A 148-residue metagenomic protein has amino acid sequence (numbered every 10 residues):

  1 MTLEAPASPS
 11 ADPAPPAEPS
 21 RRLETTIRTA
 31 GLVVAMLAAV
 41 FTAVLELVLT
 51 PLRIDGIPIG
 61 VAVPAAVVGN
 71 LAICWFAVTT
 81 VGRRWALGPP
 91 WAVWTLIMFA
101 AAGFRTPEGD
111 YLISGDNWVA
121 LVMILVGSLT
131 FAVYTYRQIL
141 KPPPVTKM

Functional and structural regions predicted by a protein language model:
T2, A7, E18-V44: Alpha-helical transmembrane segments and their cytosolic membrane-interface
A30, L125-M148: Membrane-water interface at the C-terminal end of transmembrane alpha helices
L37, F41, L45-V48, A72 (+1 more regions): Residues within alpha-helical transmembrane segments of multi-pass membrane proteins, especially transporters, ion
T42-P64, M98-L121: Membrane interfacial helix motifs at helix-loop boundaries and amphipathic/re-entrant anchors
A62-I73: Hydrophobic alpha-helical segments embedded in the membrane of multi-pass proteins
W75-P89: Membrane-helix interface "capping/anchor" motifs
A86-M98: Central hydrophobic cores of alpha-helical transmembrane segments in multi-pass integral membrane proteins
